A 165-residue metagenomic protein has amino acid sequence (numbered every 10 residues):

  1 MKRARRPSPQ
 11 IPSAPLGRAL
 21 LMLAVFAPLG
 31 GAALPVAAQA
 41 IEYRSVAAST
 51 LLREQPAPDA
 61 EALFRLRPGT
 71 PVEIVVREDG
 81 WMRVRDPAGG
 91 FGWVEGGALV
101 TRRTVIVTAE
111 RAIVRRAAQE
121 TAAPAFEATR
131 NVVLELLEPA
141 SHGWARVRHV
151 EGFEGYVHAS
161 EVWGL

Functional and structural regions predicted by a protein language model:
M1-P15: N-terminal secretory signal peptides that target proteins for export/translocation
K2-R3, L34-E54, A62-P68, V75-V133 (+2 more regions): SH3-family beta-barrel domains
I11-P12, L23, E161: Residues at secondary-structure transition points
S13-L16, L52-E54: Short, low-complexity, intrinsically disordered N-terminal segments
G17-A32: Bacterial N-terminal signal peptides
D59: A short beta-loop-beta micro-motif enriched in histidine and acidic residues
